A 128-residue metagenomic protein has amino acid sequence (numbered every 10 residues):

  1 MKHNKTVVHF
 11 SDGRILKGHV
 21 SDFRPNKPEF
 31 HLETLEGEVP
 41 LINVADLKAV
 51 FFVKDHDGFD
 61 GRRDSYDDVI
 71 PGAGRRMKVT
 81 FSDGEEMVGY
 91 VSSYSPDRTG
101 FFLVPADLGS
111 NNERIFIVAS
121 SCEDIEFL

Functional and structural regions predicted by a protein language model:
M1-L128: Conserved RNA-binding domains used in RNP assembly and mRNA/RNA metabolism
